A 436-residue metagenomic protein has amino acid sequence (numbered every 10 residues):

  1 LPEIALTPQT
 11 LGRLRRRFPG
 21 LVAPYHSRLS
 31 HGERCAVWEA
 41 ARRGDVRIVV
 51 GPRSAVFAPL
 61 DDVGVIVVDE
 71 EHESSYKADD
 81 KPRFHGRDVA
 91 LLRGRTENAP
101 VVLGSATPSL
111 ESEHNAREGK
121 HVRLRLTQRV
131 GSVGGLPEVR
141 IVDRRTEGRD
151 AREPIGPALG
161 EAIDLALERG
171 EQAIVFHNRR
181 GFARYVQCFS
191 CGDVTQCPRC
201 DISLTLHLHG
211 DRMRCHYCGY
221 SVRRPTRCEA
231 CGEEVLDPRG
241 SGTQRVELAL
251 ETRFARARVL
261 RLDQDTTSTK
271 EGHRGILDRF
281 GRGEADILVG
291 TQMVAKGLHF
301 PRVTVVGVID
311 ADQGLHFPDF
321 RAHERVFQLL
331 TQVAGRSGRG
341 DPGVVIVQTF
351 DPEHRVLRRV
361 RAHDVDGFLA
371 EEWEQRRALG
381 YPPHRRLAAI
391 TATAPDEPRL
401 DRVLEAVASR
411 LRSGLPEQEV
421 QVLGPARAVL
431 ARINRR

Functional and structural regions predicted by a protein language model:
L1-S413: Inter-lobe coupling/hinge segments of SF2-like helicase ATPases
G170, V429-L430: ATP-binding "lid"/motif region of the histidine kinase catalytic
D193, L430-R436: Short, low-order "capping/linker" segments at domain edges
L260, L415-A428: Short beta-strand elements
